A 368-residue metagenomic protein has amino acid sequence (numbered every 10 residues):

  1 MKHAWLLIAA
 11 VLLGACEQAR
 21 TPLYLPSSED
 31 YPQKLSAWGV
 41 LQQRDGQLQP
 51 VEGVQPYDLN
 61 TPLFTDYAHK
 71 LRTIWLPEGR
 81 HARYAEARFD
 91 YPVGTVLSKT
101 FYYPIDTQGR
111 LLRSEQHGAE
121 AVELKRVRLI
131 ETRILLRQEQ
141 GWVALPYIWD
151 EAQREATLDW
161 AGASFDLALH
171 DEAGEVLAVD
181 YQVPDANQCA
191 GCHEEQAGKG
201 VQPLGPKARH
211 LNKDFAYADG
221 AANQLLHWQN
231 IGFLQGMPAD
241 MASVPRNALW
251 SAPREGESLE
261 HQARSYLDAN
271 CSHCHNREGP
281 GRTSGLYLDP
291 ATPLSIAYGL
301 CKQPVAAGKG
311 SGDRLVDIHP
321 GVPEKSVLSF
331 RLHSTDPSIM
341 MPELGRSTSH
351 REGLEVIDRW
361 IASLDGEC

Functional and structural regions predicted by a protein language model:
A4-W5, L259: Structural motif marking the loop-to-transmembrane transition
W5-G14: Bacterial N-terminal signal peptides
W5-L6, A85, N223: Hydrophobic alpha-helical context, especially transmembrane and signal-peptide helices
L7-I8, D30, L59, D313: N-terminal functional modules and adjacent low-complexity/disordered segments of proteins
C16-S27, L112-C368: Sequence context surrounding c-type heme c attachment/ligation sites in exported
A19-A85, Y91-V93, S98-I105, R113 (+4 more regions): Conserved small-residue
G109: Divalent metal-dependent hydrolysis catalytic cores, especially in the metallo-beta-lactamase
